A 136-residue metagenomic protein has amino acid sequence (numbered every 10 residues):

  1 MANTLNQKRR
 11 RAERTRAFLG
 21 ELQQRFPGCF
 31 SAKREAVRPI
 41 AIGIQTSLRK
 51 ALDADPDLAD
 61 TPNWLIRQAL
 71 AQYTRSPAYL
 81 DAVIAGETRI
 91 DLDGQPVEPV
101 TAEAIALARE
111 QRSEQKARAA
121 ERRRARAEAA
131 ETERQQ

Functional and structural regions predicted by a protein language model:
M1-I44: Extended alpha-helical interaction segments
A2, V97-Q136: Intrinsically disordered, low-complexity, charge-dense segments enriched in Lys/Arg and Glu/Asp interspersed
L5-E13, R34-E35, E87-E103: A charge-rich, low-complexity, intrinsically flexible signal that marks solvent-exposed coils, linkers, repeats
E21, R25, S47, A51 (+2 more regions): Residues that form generic nucleotide/phosphate-binding pockets
C29-A36, A54-P62, A78-A82: Short acidic, glycine/proline-enriched loop segments that cap or flank alpha-helices
I44-T46, G86: A generic structural signal for short beta-strands and their flanking turns/coil linkers
L48-R67, A71-S76: Compact, well-ordered interaction domains used in eukaryotic information-processing assemblies
A69-L92: Amphipathic protein-protein interaction modules
